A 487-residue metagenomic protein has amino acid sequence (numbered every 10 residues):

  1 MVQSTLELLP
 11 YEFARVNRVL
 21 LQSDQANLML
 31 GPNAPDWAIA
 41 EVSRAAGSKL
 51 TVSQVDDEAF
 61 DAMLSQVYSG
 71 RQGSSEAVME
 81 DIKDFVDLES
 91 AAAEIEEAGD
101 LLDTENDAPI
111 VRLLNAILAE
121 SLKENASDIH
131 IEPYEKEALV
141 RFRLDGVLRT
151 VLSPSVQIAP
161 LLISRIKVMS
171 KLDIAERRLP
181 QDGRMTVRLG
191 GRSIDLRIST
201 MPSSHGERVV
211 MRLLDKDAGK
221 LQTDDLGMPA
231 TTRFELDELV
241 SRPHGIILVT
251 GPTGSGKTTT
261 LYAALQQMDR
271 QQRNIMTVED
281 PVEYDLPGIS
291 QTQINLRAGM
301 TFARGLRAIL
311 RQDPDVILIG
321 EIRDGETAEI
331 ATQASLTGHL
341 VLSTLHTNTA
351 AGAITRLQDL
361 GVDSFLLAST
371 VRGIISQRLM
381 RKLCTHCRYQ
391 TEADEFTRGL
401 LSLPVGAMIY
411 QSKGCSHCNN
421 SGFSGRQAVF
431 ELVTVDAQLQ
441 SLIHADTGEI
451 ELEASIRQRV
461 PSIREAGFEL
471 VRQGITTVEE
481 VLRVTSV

Functional and structural regions predicted by a protein language model:
M1-S48, D57-F60, S65-R71, E94 (+1 more regions): Polyanionic, low-complexity intrinsically disordered segments
V2-S4, D24-N27, E96-D103, Q222 (+1 more regions): Short, basic, glycine/proline-bearing loop/turn elements
S4-L6, P10-E12, D57-A116, E124: Charged, low-hydrophobicity low-complexity segments
V16-N27, A93, G99, L310-D315 (+1 more regions): Long, low-complexity, intrinsically disordered polar/charged segments
V42-S43, S75, N125, P133: Long, hydrophobic, amphipathic alpha-helical segments used as structural scaffolds
K49-L50, N274: Residues at the starts of beta-strands that form the adenosine-phosphate
V52-Q54: Beta-strand-loop-alpha "switch" segments that mediate conformational coupling across diverse proteins
D103-E120, E124-V487: Short, flexible helix-loop junctions that flank or precede catalytic/ligand sites
